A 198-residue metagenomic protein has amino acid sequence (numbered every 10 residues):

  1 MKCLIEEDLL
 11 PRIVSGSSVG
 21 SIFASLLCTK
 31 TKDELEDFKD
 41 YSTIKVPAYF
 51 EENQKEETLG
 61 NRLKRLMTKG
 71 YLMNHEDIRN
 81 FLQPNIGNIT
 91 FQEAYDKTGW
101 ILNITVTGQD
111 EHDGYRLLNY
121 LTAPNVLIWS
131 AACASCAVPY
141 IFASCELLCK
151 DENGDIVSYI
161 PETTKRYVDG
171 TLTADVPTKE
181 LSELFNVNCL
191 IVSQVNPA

Functional and structural regions predicted by a protein language model:
M1-V14, C28-A198: Patatin-like phospholipase
S15-G16, G20: Gly/Ala-rich beta-loop-alpha elbow adjacent to hydrolase catalytic centers
F23-L27: Hydrolases whose catalytic domains are alpha/beta-hydrolase-1, hotdog thioesterase, or metallo-beta-lactamase-like
